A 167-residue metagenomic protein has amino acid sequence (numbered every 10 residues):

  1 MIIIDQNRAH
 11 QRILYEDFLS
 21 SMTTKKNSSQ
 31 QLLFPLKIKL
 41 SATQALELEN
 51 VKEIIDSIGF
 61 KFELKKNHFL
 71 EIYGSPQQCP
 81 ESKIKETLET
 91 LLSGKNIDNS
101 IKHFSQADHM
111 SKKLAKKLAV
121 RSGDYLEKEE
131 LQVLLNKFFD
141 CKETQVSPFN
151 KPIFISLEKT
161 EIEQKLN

Functional and structural regions predicted by a protein language model:
M1-N167: Long, charged low-complexity intrinsically disordered regions
